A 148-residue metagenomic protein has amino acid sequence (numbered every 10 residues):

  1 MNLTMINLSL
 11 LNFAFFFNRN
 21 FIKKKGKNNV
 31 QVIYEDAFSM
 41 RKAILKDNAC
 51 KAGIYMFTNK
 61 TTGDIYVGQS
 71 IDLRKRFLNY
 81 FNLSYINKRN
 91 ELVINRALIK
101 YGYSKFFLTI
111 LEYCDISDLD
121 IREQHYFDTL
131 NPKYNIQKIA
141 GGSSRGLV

Functional and structural regions predicted by a protein language model:
M1-N28: N-terminal mitochondrial targeting presequence
F21-V148: Structure-specific nucleic-acid interaction/processing domains
